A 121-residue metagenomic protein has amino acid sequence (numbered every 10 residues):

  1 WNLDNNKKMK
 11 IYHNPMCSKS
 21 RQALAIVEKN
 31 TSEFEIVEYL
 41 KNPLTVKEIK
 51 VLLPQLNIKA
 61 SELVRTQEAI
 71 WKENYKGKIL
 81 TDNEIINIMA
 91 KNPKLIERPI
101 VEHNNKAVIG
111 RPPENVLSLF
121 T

Functional and structural regions predicted by a protein language model:
N6-I26, F34-Y39: Local sequence-structure signature of Cys/Sec-based thiol-disulfide redox active-site neighborhoods
T31: Short glycine-rich hinge loops at helix-strand junctions in the catalytic core of two-component histidine kinases
K41-T121: Thiol/selenol-based redox catalytic cores and closely related redox-interacting motifs
